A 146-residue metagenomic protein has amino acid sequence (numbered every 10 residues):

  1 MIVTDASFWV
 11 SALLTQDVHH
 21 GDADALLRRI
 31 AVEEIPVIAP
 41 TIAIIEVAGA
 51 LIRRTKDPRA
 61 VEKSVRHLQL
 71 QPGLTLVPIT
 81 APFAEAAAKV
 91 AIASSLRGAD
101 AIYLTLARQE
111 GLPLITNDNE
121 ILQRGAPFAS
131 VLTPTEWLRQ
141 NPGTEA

Functional and structural regions predicted by a protein language model:
M1, L76-V77, L104, R108-A146: Acidic, PIN/NYN-like endoribonuclease modules and their adjacent C-terminal/linker elements
M1-A39, R54-K63, W137-E145: Short, well-structured N-terminal submotif of metal-dependent ribonuclease cores
T4, I38-A39, P78, G98 (+1 more regions): Short beta-strand scaffold positions
F8, A43-I44, F83, I102-Y103 (+1 more regions): Alpha-helix capping/helix-boundary segments
S11-L13, A50, R124-G125: Residues that scaffold the ATP/ADP-binding catalytic core of kinase and kinase-like folds
T15, T41, R66-I92: Acidic catalytic patch
E46-V77: Active-site-proximal, substrate-binding regions of enzyme catalytic domains and RNA-binding/basic surfaces
